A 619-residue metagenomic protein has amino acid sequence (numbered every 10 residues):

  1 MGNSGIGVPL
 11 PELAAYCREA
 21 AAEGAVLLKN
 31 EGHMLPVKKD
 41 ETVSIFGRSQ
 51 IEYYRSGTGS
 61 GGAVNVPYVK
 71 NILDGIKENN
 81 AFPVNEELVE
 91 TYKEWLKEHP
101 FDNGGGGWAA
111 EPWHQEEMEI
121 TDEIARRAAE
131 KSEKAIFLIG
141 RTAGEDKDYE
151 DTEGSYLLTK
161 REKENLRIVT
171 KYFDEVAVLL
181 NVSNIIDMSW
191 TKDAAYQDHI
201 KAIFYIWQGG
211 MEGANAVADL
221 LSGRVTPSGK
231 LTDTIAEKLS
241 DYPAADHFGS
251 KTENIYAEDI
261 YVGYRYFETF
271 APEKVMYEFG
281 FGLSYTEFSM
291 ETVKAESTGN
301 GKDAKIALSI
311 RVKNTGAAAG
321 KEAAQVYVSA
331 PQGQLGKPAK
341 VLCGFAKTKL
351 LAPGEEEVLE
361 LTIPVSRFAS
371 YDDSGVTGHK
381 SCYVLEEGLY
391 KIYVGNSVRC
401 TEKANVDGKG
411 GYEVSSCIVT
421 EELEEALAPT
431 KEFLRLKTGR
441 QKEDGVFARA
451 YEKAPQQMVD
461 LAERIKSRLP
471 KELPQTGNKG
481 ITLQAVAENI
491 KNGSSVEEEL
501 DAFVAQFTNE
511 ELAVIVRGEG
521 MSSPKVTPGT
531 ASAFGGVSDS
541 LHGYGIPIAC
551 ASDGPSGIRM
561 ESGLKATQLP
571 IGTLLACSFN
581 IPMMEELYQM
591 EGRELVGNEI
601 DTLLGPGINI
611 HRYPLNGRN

Functional and structural regions predicted by a protein language model:
M1-G545, C550-N609: C-terminal non-catalytic regions of proteins with extracellular/luminal or membrane-system context
G607-R618: Short, conserved phosphate-binding/catalytic loop or strand-edge motifs used in phosphoryl-/nucleotidyl-transfer
